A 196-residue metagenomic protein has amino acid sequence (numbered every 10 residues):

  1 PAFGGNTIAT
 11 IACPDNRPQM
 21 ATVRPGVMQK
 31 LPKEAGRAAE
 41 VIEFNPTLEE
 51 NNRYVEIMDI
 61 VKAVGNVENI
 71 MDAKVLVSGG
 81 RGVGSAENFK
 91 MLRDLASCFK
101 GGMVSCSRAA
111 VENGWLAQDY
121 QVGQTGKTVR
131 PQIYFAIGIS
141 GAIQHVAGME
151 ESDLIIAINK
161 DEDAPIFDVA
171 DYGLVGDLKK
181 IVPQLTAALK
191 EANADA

Functional and structural regions predicted by a protein language model:
P1-A196: N-terminal glycine-rich FAD/FM-binding segment characteristic of electron-transfer flavoproteins
